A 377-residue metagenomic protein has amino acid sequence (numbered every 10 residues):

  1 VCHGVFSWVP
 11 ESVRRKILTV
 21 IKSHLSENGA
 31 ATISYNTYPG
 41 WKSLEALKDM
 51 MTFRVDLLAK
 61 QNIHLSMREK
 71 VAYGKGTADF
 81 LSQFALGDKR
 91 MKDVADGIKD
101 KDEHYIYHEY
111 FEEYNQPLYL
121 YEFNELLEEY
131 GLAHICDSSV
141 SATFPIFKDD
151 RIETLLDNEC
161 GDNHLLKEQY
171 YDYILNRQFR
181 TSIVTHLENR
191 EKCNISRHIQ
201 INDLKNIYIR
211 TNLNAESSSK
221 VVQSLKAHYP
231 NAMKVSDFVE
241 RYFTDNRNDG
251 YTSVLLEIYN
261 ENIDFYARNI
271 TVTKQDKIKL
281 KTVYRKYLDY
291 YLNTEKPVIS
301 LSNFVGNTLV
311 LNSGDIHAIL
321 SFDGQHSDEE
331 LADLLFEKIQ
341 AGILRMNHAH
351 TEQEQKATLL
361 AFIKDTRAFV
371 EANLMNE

Functional and structural regions predicted by a protein language model:
V1-R15, A31, T37: A short SAM/SAH-binding and catalytic strip from SAM-dependent methyltransferases
V9, I106-Y119, A227-M233: Acceptor-substrate binding/catalytic loop of class I
R14-N28: A short glycine-rich, Lys/Arg-flanked "PGG" loop and its adjoining helix->strand segment in the class I
A30-R90: Conserved class I S-adenosyl-L-methionine
A46-M51, K92-E113: Short, glycine-/aromatic-enriched active-site segment of Class I SAM-dependent methyltransferases
N115-H134: Short alpha-helix
L132-A142: Conserved S-adenosyl-L-methionine
P145-V184, L213-E377: Long, charge-rich, low-complexity alpha-helical segments
